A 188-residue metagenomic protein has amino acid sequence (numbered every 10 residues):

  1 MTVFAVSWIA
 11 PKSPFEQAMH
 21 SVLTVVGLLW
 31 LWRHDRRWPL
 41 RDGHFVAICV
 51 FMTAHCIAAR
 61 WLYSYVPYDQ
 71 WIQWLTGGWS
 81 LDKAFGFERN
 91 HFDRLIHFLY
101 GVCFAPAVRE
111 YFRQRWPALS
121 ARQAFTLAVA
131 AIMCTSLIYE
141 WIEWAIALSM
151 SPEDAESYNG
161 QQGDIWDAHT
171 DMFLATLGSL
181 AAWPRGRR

Functional and structural regions predicted by a protein language model:
M1-V3, V46-C49: Alpha-helical transmembrane segments
F4-W8, G27-L31, H55, A59 (+2 more regions): Structural signal for membrane-spanning alpha-helices in multi-pass inner-membrane proteins, emphasizing helix cores
V6-Q17, W30-P39: Short, hydrophobic transmembrane alpha-helix segments
S7, I48-I57, P106, A131-E143 (+1 more regions): Alpha-helical transmembrane segments of multi-pass membrane proteins
S13-Q17, F92, S136-T176, L180: Interfacial helix-loop-helix junctions of multi-pass membrane proteins
A18-L29, L95-L99, C103, T176-L177: Membrane-embedded alpha-helical segments of multi-pass membrane proteins, especially the transmembrane helices
R60-L95, A145, S149-E156, G160-G163: Extracytosolic (periplasmic/ER-lumenal) interhelical loops and adjacent juxtamembrane/interface segments of multi-pass
W116-M133: Internal alpha-helical transmembrane segments of multi-pass membrane proteins
